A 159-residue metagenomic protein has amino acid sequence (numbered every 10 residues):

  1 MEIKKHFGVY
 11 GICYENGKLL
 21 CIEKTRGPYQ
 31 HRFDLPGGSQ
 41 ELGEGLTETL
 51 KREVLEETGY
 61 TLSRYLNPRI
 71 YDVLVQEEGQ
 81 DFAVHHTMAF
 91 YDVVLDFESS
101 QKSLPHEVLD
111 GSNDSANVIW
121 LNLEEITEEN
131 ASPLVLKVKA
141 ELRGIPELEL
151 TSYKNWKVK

Functional and structural regions predicted by a protein language model:
M1-L19, Y65, M88-D92: Conserved N-terminal beta-strand and adjoining loop/helix that marks the start of the Nudix/MutT-like hydrolase domain
I12, F33, I119: Residues that recognize and position ribonucleotide moieties
K18-E56, V158: Conserved Nudix-box catalytic region and its N-terminal flanking loop in Nudix hydrolases and closely related
E23, Q101-L104, L150-T151: Short, hydrophobic secondary-structure boundary micro-motifs
P28, Y60, L148-T151: A cross-taxa feature marking solvent-exposed loop/turn segments within ectodomains of secreted and single-pass membrane
Q40-S63, V73-A131: Unchanged
P68-R69: Local beta-strand/beta-hairpin segments that build beta-sheet-rich folds
L134-K159: Charged phosphate-binding loop/patch that engages nucleotide di/tri-phosphates or the phosphate backbone of nucleic
